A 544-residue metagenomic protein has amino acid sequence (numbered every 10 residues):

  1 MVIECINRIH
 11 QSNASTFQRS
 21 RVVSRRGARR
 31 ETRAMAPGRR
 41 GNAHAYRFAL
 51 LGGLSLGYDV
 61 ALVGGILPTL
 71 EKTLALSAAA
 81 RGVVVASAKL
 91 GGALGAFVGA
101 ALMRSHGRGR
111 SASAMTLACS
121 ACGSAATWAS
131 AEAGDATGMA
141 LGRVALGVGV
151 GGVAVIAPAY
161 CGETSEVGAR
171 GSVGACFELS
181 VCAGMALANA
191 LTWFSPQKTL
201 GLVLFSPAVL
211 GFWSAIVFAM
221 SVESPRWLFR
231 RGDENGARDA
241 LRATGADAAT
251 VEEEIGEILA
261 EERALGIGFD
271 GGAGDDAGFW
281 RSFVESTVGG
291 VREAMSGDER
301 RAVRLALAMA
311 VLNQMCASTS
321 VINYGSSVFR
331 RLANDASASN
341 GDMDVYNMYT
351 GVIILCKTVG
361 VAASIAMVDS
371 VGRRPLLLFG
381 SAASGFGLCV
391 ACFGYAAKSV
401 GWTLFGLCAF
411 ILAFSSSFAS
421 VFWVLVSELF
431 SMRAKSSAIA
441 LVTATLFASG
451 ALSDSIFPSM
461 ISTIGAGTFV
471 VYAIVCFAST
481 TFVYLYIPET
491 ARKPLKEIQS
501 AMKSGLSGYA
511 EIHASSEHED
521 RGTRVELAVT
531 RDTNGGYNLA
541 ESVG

Functional and structural regions predicted by a protein language model:
M1-I9, A14-F17: N-terminal chloroplast transit peptides
R30-E31, A36-A243, I267-G544: Alpha-helical transmembrane bundle of multi-pass membrane proteins
A248-R263: Short, well-structured alpha-helical segments
